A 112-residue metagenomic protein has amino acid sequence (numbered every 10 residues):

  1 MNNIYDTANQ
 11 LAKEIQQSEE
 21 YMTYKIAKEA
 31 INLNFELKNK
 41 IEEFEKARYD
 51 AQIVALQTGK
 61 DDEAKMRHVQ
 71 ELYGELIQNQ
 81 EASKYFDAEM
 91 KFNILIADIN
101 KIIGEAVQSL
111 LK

Functional and structural regions predicted by a protein language model:
M1-K112: Terminal, compositionally biased segments used for targeting/anchoring and flexible tails
